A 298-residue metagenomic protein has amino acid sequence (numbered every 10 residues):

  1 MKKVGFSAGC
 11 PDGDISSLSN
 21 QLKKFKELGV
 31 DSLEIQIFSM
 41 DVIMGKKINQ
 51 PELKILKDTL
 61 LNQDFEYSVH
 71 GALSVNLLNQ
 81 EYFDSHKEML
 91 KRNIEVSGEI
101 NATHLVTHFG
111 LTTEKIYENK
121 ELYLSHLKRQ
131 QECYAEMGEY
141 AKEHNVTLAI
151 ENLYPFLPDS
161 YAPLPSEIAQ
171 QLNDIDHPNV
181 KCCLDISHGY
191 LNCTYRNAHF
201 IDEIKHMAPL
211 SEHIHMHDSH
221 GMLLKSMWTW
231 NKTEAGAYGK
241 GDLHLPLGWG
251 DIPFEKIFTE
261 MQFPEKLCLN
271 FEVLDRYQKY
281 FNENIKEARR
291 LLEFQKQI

Functional and structural regions predicted by a protein language model:
M1-A102, K181, R289-I298: N-terminal pre-domain/capping segments
K2-K3, S19, K23-K26, T103 (+1 more regions): Histidine-acidic metal/acid-base catalytic patches
S7-G13, Q36-M40, A72-N76, G110-T112 (+4 more regions): Active-site beta-loop-alpha junctions enriched in small/polar residues
G13, S17, M44-E52, E81-R92 (+5 more regions): Alpha-helix N-cap and loop-to-helix initiation/capping positions
S32-E34, S68, A149-E151, C183-I186 (+1 more regions): Generic enzyme active-site microenvironment
D41-I43, L77, K115, P158-D159 (+3 more regions): Active-site-proximal flexible loops/turns
N49-D64, C133-Y140, Q170-Q171, E203-H206 (+1 more regions): Catalytic-core regions built around general acid/base machinery
N62, Q80-C182: Active-site acidic/histidine proton-transfer and metal-coordination neighborhood in alpha/beta enzyme cores
